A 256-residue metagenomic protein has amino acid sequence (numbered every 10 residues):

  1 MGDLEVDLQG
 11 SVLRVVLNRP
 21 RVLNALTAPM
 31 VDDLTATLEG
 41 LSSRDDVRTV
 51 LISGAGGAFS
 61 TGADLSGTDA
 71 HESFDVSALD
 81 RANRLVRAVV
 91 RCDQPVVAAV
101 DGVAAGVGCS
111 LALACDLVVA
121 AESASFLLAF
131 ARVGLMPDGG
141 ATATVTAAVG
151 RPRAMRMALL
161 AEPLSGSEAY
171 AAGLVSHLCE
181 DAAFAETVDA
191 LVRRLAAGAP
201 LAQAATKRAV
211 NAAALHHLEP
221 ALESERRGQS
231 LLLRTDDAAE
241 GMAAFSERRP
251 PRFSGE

Functional and structural regions predicted by a protein language model:
M1-A55, R87, A243: Conserved CoA-thioester-binding segment of acyl-CoA-metabolizing enzymes
V15, R19, L34, I52 (+7 more regions): Terminal peptide-recognition signature
M30-D33, A78-R81, F184, E225: Hydrophobic alpha-helical membrane-association signature
G54-A88, A104, R132-G134, H217: Glycine- (often His-adjacent) and acidic-residue-rich active-site loop that binds/positions the CoA thioester
R87-Q203, R226-T235, A239-A243, R249: Crotonase-fold acyl-CoA enzyme core
K207-H216: Short, charged, surface-exposed hinge/linker loops at domain edges that act as mobile lids or interdomain connectors
A214, P250-E256: Short C-terminal tail/terminal secondary-structure segment of NAD(P)H-dependent dehydrogenase/reductase domains
